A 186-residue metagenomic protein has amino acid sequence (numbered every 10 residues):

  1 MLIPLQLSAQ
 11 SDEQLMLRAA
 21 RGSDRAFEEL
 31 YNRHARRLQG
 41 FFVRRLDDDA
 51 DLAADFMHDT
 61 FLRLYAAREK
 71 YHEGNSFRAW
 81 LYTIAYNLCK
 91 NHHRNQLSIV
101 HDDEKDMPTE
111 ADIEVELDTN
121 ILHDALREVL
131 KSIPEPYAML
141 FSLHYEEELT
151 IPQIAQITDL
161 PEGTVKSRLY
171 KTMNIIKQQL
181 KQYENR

Functional and structural regions predicted by a protein language model:
L2-Q6, A20-E29, Q39-D59, I157 (+2 more regions): Short, charged helix-capping/linker segments at alpha-helix termini
S8-A9, N91, Q96-H123, T150: Internal acidic/polar
A20-R21, L46-D48, H58-S76, N95-Q96: Sigma70-family region 2
R33-R36, R45-L46, S142-L149: Short helix-capping/turn signature of helix-turn-helix
H34, R168-I175: Residues within the DNA-recognition helix of helix-turn-helix
A66-E73, T83-D103, T119, K171 (+1 more regions): Arg/Lys-rich amphipathic alpha helix in sigma70-family domain 2
R94, A138, M173-R186: Short, Lys/Arg-enriched C-terminal cap helix and immediately downstream tail that follows
E128-M139, E147-T164: Helix-turn-helix DNA-binding module
